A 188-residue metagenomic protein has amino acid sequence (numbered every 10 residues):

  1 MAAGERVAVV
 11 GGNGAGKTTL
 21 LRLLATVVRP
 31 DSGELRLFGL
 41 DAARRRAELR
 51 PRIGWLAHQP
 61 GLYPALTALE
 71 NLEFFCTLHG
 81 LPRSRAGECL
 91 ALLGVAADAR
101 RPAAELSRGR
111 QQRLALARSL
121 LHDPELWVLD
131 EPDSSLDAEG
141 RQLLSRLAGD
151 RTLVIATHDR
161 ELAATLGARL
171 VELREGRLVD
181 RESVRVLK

Functional and structural regions predicted by a protein language model:
V10-G12: The feature captures the beta-strand-to-loop junction immediately N-terminal to the Walker
A25: Helix-to-loop junction immediately C-terminal to a conserved catalytic motif
G33-D41, L49: Conserved ABC transporter NBD signature motif
E73, T77, R83-D98: Conserved ABC ATPase "signature" region
L116: Hydrophobic anchor residue at the start of the ABC signature
W127-E131: Catalytic Walker B motif of ABC-type/P-loop ATPase nucleotide-binding domains
